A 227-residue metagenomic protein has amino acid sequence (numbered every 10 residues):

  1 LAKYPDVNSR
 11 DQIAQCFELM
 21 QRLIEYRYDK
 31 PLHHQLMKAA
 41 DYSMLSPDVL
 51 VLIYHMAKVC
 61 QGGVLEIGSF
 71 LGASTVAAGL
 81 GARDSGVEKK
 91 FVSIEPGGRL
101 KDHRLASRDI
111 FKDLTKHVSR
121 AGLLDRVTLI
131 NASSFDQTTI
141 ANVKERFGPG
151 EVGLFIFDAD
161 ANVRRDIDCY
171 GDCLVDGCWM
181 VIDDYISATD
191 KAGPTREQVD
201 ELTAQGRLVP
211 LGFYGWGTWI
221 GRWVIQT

Functional and structural regions predicted by a protein language model:
L1-S43: Rossmann-like AdoMet
L23, H33-A39, L50-T227: S-adenosylmethionine/decaboxylated-SAM
L45-V49: N-terminal pre-P-loop "Q-motif" helix
